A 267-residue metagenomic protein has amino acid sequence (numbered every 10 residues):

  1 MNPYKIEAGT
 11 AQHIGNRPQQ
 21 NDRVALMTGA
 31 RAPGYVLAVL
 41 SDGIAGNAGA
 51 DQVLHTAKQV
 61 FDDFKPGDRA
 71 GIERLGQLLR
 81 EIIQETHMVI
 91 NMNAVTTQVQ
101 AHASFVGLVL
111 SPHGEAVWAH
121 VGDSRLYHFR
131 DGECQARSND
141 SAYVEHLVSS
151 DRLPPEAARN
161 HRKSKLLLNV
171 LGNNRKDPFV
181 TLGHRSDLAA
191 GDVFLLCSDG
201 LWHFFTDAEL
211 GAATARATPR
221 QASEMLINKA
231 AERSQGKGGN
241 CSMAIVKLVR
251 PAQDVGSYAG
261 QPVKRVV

Functional and structural regions predicted by a protein language model:
M1-V267: PP2C/PPM-type serine/threonine phosphatase catalytic domain
